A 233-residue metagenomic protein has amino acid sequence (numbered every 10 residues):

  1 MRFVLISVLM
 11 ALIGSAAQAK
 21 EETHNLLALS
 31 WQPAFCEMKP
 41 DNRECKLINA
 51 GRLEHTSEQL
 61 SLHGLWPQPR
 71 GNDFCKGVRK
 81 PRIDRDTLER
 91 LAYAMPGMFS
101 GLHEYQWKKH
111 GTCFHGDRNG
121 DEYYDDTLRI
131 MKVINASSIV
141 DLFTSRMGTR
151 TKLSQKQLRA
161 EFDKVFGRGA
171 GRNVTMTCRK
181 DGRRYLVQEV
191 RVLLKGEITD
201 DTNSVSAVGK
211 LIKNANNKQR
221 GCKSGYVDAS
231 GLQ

Functional and structural regions predicted by a protein language model:
F3-I13: Sec-dependent N-terminal signal peptides
A19-N42: N-terminal module-boundary/linker segments of secreted carbohydrate-active enzymes
E21, D41-Q233: Domain-level detector of nuclease and nuclease-like folds in predominantly extracellular/periplasmic contexts
